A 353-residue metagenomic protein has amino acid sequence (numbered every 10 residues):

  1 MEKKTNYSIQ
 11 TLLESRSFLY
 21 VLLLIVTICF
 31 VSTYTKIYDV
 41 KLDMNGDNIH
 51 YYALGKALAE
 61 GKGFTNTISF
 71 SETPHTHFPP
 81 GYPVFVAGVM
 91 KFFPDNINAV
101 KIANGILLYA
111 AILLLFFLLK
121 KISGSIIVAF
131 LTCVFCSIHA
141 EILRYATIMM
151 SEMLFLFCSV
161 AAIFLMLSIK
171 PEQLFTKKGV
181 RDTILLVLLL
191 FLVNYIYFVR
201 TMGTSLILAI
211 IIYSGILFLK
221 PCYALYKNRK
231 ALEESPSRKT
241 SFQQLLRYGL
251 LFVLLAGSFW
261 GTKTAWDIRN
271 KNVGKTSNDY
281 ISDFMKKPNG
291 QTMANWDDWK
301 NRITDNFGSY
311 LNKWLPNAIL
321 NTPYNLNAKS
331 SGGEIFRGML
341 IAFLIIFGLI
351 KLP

Functional and structural regions predicted by a protein language model:
M1-Y34, T183, G215, L219-L225 (+2 more regions): Start-transfer (signal-anchor) and selected internal transmembrane alpha helices of multi-pass inner/ER membrane
E14-N45, I138, Y195-I196, V253-N270: Transmembrane signal-anchor helices characteristic of membrane glycosylation enzymes that use polyprenol
Y20, L115-I138, L156-F157, K177: Transmembrane-helix signature of polytopic, membrane-embedded enzymes that assemble or transfer cell-envelope glycans
V31-Y34, I49-P74, G81-V84, L174 (+1 more regions): Extracytosolic helix-loop segments that constitute the early lumenal/periplasmic catalytic or substrate-binding loops
T76, P80-A87, F92-A110, Y145 (+1 more regions): Loop-to-helix entry region of an early transmembrane alpha helix in multi-pass inner-membrane enzymes
V100-L107, L131-M166, Y195-L206: Multi-pass, polyprenyl lipid-linked donor-dependent membrane glycosyltransferases
I102-S123, A161, F343-I350: Transmembrane-helix motifs of polytopic, lipid-linked glycan transferases
I216, K220, Q244-F347: Membrane-lumen/periplasm interface segments of specific transmembrane helices in polyprenyl phosphate-linked
